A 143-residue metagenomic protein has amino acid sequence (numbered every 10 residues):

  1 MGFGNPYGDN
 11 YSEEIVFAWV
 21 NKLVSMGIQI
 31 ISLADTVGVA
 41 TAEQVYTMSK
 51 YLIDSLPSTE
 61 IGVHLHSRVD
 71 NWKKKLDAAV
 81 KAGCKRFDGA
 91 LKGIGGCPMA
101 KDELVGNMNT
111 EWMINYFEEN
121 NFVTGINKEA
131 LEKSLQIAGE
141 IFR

Functional and structural regions predicted by a protein language model:
M1-R143: Catalytic cores and adjacent flexible loops of soluble metabolic enzymes that perform enolate/carbanion chemistry on
